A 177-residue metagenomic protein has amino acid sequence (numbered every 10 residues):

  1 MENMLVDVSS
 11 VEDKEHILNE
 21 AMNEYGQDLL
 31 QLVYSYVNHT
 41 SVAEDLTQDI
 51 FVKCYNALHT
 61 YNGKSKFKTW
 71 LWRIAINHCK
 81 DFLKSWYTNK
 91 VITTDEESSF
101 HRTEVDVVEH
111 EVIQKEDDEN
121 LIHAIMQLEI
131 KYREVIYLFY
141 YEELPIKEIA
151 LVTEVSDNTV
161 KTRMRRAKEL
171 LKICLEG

Functional and structural regions predicted by a protein language model:
M1-D28, S35, H110, M126 (+3 more regions): N-terminal module of bacterial RNA polymerase sigma factors
E2-N3, N89-D118, H123, P145: Internal acidic/polar
L29, V33, L58, L71 (+1 more regions): Hydrophobic-face residues of short alpha-helical interaction/recognition segments
D45-V52, S65-N77: Structural recognition of an alpha-helix C-terminal capping motif at a helix-to-coil junction
F51-K66, W86: Sigma70-family region 2
I76-T94, Q114, R166: Arg/Lys-rich amphipathic alpha helix in sigma70-family domain 2
V135-F139: A short pre-motif secondary-structure segment
K147, L151-G177: DNA-recognition helix of helix-turn-helix
